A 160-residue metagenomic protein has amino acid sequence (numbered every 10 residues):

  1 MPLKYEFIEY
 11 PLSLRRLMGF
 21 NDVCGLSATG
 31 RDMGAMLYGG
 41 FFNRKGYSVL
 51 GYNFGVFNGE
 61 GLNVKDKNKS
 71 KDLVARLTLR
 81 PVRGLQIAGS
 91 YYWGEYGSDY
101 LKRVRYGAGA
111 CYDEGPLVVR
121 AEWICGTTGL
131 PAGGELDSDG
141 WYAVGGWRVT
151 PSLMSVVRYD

Functional and structural regions predicted by a protein language model:
M1-T78: Surface-exposed coil loops of outer-membrane beta-barrel proteins
N68, T78-D160: Detector for outer-membrane/organellar transmembrane beta-barrel domains, recognizing the amphipathic beta-strand
